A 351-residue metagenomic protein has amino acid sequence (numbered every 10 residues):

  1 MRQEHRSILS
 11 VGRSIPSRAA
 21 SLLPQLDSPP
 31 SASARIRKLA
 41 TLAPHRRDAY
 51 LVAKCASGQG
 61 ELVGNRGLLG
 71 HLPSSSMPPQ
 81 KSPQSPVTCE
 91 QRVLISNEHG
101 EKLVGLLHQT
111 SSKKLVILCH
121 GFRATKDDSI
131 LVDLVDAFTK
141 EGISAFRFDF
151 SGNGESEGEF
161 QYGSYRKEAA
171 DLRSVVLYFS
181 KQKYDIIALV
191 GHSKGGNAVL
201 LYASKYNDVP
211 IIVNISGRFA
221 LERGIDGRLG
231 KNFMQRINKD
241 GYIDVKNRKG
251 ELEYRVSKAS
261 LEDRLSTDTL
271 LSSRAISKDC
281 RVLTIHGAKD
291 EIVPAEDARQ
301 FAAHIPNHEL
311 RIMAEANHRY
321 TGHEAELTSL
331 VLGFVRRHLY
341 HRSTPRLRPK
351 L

Functional and structural regions predicted by a protein language model:
L51-S112: N-terminal cap/lid segment of alpha/beta-hydrolase-fold proteins
K102, T110-F150: Short, surface-exposed "cap/lid" segments of acyl-processing enzymes
K126-D127, N153-I186: Catalytic nucleophile-loop/oxyanion-hole region of alpha/beta-hydrolase and closely related hydrolase-like folds
S174-Q235: Primarily recognizes the serine-hydrolase "nucleophile elbow" in alpha/beta-hydrolase and SGNH/GDSL folds
E253-A275, E296: Active-site nucleophile elbow and catalytic-triad environment of alpha/beta-hydrolase enzymes
I276-H286, D290: Short beta-strand/loop motif that positions the catalytic acidic residue of the alpha/beta-hydrolase fold
E291-D297: Conserved alpha/beta-hydrolase "acid-adjacent" motif
A316-L351: Catalytic active-site module of serine/aspartate enzymes centered on a nucleophile-bearing elbow/loop
